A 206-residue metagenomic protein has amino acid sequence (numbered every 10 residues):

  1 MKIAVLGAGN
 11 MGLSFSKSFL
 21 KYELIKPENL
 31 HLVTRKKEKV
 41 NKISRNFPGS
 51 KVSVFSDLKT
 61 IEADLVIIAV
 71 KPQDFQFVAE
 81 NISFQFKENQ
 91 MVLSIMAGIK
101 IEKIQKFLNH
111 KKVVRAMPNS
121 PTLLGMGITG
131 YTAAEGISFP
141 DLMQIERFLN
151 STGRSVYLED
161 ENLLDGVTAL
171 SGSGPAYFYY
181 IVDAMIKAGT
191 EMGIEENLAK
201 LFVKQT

Functional and structural regions predicted by a protein language model:
M1-S56, G127, A188-M192: NAD(P)+-binding Rossmann beta1-loop-alpha1 motif at the extreme N-terminus of oxidoreductases
I3-V5, V66, L93, I145: Hydrophobic packing within well-folded, soluble alpha/beta domains
F15, K37-E38, N46-F47, V52-Y131: Rossmann-like NAD(P)(H) cofactor-binding subdomain of soluble oxidoreductases
K26-N29, E88-Q90, N197: Short acidic capping loops at alpha-helix termini that bridge into adjacent secondary structure
K103-K112, I128-G166, Y177-T206: Internal alpha-helical scaffold of NAD(P)-dependent oxidoreductase catalytic cores
L170: Conserved phosphate/anionic-ligand binding catalytic regions in large, soluble enzymes, centered on
G174: Aromatic-residue-lined binding/catalytic grooves and analogous aromatic/hydrophobic interfacial grooves in multimeric
